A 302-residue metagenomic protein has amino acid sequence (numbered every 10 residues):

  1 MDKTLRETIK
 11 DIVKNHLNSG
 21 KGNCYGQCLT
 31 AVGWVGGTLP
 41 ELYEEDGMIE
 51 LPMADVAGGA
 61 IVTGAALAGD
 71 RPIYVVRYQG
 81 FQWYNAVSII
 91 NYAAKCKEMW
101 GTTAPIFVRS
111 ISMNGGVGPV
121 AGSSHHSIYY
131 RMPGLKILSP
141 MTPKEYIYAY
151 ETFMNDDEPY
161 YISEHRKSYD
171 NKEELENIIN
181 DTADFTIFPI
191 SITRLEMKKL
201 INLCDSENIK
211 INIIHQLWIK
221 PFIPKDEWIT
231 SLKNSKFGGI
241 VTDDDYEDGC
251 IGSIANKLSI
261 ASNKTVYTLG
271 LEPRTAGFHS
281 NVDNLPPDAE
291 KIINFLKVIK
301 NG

Functional and structural regions predicted by a protein language model:
M1-P159, S163, S168-D170, N284-A289 (+1 more regions): Thiamine diphosphate
G26-Y43, G58, G101, H165-G302: Thiamine diphosphate
